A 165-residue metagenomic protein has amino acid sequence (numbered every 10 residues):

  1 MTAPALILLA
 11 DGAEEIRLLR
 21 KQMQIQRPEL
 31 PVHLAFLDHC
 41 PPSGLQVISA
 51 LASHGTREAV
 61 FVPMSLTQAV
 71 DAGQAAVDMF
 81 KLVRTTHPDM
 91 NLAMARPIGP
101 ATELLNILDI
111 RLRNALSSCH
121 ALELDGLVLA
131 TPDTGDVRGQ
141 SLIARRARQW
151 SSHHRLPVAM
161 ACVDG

Functional and structural regions predicted by a protein language model:
M1-G165: Active-site-proximal alpha-helix that buttresses catalytic centers in soluble enzyme cores
